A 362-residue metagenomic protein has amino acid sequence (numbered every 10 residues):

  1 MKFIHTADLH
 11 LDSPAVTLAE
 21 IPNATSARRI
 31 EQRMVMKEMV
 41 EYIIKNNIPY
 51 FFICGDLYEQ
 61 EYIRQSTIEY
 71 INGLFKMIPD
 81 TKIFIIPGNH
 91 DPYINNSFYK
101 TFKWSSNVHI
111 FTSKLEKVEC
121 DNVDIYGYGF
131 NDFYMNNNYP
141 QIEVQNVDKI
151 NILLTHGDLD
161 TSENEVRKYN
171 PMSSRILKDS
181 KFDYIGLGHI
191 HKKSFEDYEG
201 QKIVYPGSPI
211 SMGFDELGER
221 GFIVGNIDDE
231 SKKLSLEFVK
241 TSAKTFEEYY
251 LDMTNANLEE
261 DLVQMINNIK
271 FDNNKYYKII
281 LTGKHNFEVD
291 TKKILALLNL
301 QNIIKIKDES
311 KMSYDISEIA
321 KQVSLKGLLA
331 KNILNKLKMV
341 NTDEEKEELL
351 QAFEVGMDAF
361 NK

Functional and structural regions predicted by a protein language model:
M1, N47-P49, T81, K149 (+2 more regions): Short coil/turn segments at beta-strand junctions that form active-site/ligand-binding loops
M1-Y70, L350-V355, A359-K362: N-terminal active-site segment of His-dependent metallophosphoesterases
I4, D124-Y126, I223: Conserved beta-strand elements of the Class I
P22, Y50, E59-V204, S208-G213: His/Asp/Glu-rich metal-coordinating catalytic cores of metallo-dependent phosphodiesterases/hydrolases acting on
K37-N47, I142, A256-K270: A short, well-ordered alpha-helical element
G188, S194-L258: A conserved active-site cap/scaffold subdomain adjacent to cofactor or substrate pockets
D229-K362: Accessory, non-catalytic peripheral segments of nucleic-acid enzymes
